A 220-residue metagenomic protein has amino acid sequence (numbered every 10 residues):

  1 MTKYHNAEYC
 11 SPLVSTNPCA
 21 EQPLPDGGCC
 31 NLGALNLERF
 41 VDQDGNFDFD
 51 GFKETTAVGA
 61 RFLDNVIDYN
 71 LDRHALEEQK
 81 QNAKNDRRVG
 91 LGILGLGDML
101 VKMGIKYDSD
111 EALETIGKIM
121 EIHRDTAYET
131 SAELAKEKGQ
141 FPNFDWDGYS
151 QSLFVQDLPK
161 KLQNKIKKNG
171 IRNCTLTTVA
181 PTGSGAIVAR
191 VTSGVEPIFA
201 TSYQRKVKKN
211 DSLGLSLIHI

Functional and structural regions predicted by a protein language model:
M1-I218: Long, C-terminal-biased catalytic regions of enzyme "large/alpha" subunits
